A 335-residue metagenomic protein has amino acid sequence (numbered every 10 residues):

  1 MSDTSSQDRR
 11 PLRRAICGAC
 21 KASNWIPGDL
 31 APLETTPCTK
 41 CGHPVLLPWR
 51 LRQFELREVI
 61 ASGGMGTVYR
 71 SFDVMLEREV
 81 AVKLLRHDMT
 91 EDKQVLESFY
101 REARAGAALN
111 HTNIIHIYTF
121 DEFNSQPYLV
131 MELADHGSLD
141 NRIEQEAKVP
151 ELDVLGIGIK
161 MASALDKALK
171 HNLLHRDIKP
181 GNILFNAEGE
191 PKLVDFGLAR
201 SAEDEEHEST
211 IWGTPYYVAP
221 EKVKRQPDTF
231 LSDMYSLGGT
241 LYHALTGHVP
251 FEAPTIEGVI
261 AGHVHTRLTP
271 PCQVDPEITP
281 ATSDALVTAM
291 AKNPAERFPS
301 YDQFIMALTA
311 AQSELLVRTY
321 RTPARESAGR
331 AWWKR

Functional and structural regions predicted by a protein language model:
R57-G63, V68: Protein kinase glycine-rich loop
R86-A108: AlphaC helix of the eukaryotic protein kinase fold
F120: Activation-segment/catalytic-loop signature of the eukaryotic protein kinase fold
N124-S138, R142: Conserved short submotifs of the Hanks-type protein kinase catalytic core that shape the nucleotide-binding pocket
I157-G158: Activation segment signature within eukaryotic-like protein kinase domains
S163-L173: Protein kinase catalytic-loop region centered on the HRD/HxD motif
T214-Y320: C-terminal lobe helix-coil module of Hanks-type protein kinase domains
